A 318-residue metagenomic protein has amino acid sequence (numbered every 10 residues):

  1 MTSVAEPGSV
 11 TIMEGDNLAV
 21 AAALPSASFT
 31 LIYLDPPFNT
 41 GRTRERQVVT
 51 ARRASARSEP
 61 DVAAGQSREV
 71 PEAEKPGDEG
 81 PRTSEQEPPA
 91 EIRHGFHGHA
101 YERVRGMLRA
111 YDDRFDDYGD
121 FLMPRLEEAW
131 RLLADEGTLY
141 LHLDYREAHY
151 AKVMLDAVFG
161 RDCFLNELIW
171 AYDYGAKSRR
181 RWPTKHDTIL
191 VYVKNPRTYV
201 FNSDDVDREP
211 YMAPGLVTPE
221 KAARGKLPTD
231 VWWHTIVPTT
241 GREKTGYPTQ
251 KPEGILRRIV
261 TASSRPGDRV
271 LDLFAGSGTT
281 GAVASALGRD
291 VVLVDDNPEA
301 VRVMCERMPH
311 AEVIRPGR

Functional and structural regions predicted by a protein language model:
M1-I314: Core catalytic lobe of class I
